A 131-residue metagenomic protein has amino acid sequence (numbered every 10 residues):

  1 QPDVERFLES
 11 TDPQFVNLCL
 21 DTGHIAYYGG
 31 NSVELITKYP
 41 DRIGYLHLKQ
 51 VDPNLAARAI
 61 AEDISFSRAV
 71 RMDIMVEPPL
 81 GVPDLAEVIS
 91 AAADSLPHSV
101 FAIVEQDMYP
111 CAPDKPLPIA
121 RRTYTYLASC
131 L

Functional and structural regions predicted by a protein language model:
Q1-L20, I25-L131: Histidine-acidic metal/acid-base catalytic patches
